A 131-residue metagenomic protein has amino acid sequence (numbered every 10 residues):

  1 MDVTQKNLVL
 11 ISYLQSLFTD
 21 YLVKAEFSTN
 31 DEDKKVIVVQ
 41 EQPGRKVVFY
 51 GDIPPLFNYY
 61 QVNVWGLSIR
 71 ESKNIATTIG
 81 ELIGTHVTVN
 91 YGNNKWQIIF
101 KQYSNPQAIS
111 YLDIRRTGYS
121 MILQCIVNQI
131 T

Functional and structural regions predicted by a protein language model:
M1-D52, N74, H86-Q97: Small/polar-rich, solvent-exposed N-terminal microdomains that initiate assembly or binding
M1-T4, G66, D113: Charge-dense, low-complexity intrinsically disordered segments
V48, E71, I130-T131: Intrinsically disordered, low-complexity acidic/polar segments
F49-P54, L112-I114: Short, solvent-exposed beta-strand/turn "edge" segments of beta-rich domains on protein surfaces
P54-S72, T117-V127: Oligomerization/assembly interface segments of phage tail-like spikes and tubes
S68-T88: Mid-chain, well-packed structural core segment of small domains
G84-Q129: Acidic-leaning, charged glycine-interspersed low-complexity segments
